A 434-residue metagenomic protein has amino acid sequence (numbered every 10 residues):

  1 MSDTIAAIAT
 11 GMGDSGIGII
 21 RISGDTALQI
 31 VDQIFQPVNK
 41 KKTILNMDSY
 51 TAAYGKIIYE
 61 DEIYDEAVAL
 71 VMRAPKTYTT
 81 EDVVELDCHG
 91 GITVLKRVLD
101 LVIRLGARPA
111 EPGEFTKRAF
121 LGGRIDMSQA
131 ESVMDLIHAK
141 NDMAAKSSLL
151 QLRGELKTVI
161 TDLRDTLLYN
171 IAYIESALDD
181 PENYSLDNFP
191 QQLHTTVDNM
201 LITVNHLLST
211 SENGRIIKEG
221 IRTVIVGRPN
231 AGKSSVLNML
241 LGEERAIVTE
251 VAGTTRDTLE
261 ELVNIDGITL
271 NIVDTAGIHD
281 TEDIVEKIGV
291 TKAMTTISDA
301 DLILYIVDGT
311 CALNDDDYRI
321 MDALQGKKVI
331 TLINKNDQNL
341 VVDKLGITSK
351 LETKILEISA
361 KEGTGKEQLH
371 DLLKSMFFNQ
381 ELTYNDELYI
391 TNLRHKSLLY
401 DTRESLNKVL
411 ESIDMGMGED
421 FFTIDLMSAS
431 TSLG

Functional and structural regions predicted by a protein language model:
M1-K146, L150, G154, I330: A glycine-rich (often HGG/GG-containing) alpha/beta subdomain
D3-I8, M12, D142-N264, T281-D283 (+1 more regions): C-terminal-of-GTPase-core extension/linker across diverse P-loop GTPases
S15-I17, Y50-A52, D299-I303, G326-V329 (+1 more regions): Short glycine-/polar-rich loops that comprise or flank the Walker A/P-loop and associated switch/sensor motifs
A53-D65, A69-R73, G253-T281, D299-L302: Switch I (G2) and immediately adjacent beta-strands of P-loop GTPase domains
R108, T269-N271, K354: Conserved beta-strand segments of alpha/beta enzyme cores
L241, A276-G277, D301, D308 (+1 more regions): Short glycine-/small-residue-rich Rossmann-like dinucleotide-binding loops
I272, I306, L332: Generic enzyme active-site microenvironment
E286-T310: Inter-motif core of Ras-like GTPase G domains
